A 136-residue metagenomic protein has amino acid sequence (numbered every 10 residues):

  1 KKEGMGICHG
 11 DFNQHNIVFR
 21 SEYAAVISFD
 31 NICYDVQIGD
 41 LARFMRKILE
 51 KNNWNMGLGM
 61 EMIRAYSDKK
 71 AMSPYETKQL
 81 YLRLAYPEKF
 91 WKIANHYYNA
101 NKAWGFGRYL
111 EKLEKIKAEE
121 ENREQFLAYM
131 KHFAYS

Functional and structural regions predicted by a protein language model:
K1-G39: Active-site acidic catalytic loop and adjacent metal/ATP-binding pocket of ATP-dependent phosphoryl transfer enzymes
D11-I17, F29, A71-M72, K115-E119 (+1 more regions): Short flexible/disordered coil segments
Q37-D40, E76, Y109, N122: Alpha-helical structural motif
I38-A71, L84-K102: Active-site activation/catalytic loop segments of kinase-like enzymes and analogous catalytic loops in related
M72-L82: All-alpha amphipathic helical-bundle segments outside canonical DNA-binding/catalytic cores that form hydrophobic
W91-S136: ATP/Mg2+ or Mg2+-diphosphate-binding catalytic cores that bind nucleotide phosphates or diphosphates via glycine-rich
